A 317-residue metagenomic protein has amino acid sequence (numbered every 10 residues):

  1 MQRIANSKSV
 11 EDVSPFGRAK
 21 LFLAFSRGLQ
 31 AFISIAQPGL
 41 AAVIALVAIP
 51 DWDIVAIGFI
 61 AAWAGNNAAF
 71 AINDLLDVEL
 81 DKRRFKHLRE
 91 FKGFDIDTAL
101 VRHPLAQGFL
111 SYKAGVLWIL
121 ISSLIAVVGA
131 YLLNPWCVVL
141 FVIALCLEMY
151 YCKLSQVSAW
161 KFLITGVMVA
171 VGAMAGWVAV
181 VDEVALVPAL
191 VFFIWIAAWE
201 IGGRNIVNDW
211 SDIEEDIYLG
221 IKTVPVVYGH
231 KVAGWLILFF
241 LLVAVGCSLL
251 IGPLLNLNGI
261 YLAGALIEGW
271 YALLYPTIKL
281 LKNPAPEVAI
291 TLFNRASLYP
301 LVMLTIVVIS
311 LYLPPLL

Functional and structural regions predicted by a protein language model:
M1-L23: Short, Lys/Arg-rich, polar N-terminal cytosolic tail immediately upstream of the first transmembrane signal-anchor
A19-L23, K92-D95, A99-V184: Intramembrane alpha-helical segments
I35-A41, I164-V180, P225-V227, L292-V307: Small-residue-rich segments of transmembrane alpha-helices in multi-pass membrane proteins, especially helix faces
I35-V78, K82-L88, A126-V127, C137-E148 (+1 more regions): Membrane-embedded alpha-helical segments that form the functional core of polytopic membrane enzymes, especially those
A45-D53, I57, F162-Y218, H230-G252 (+1 more regions): Functional transmembrane core segments of multi-pass inner-membrane proteins
P50-V55, L110-V157, W235-L298, L313: Transmembrane helix-loop-helix
A68-S123, A198-L255: Solvent-exposed interhelical
V308-L317: Juxtamembrane boundary at the C-terminal end of a transmembrane helix
